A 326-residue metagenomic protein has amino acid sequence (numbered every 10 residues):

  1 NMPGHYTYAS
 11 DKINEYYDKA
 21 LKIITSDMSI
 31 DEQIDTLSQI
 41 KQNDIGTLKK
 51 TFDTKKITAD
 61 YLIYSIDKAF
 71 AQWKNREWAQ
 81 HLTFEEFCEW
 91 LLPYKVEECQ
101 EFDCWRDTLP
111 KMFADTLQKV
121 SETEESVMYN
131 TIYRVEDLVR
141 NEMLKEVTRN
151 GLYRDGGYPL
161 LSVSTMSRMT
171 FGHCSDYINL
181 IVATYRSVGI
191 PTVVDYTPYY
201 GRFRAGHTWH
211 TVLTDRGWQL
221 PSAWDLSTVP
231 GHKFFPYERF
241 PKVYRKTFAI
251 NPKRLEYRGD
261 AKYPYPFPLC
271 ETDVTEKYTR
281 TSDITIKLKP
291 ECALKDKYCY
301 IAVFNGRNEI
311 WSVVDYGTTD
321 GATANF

Functional and structural regions predicted by a protein language model:
N1-M169, A205: Secondary-structure boundary elements
D115-L138, G151-S164, M169-Y263: Hydrophobic/aromatic-rich core segments of domains that either
Y200, T275-E276, C292-L294: Conserved, single-site charged/polar hotspot
R254-S282: Beta-strand-rich domain onsets/edges
S282-P290: A short, amphipathic beta-strand motif
E291-E309: Short, ordered, surface-exposed loop/turn motifs in non-cytosolic proteins
G306-F326: Short, acidic Ser/Thr/Gly-rich low-complexity loop/linker segments typical of extracellular and cell-surface proteins
